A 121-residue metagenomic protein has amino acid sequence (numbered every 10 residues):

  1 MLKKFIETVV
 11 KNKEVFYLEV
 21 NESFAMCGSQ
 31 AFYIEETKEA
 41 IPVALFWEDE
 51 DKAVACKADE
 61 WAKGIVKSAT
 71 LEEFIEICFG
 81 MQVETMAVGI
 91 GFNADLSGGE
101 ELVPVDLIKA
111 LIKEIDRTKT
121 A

Functional and structural regions predicted by a protein language model:
M1-A121: Conserved NAD+-utilizing ADP-ribose enzyme module
